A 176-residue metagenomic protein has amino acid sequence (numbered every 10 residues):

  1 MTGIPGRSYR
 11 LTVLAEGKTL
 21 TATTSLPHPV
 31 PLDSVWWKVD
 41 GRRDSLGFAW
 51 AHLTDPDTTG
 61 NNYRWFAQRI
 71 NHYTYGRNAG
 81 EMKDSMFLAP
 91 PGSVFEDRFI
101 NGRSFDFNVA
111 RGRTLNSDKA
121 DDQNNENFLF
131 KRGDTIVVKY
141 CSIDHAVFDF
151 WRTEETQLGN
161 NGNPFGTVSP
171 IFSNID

Functional and structural regions predicted by a protein language model:
M1-D176: A sequence/structural signal for flexible, mid-protein segments enriched in small/helix-disrupting residues
